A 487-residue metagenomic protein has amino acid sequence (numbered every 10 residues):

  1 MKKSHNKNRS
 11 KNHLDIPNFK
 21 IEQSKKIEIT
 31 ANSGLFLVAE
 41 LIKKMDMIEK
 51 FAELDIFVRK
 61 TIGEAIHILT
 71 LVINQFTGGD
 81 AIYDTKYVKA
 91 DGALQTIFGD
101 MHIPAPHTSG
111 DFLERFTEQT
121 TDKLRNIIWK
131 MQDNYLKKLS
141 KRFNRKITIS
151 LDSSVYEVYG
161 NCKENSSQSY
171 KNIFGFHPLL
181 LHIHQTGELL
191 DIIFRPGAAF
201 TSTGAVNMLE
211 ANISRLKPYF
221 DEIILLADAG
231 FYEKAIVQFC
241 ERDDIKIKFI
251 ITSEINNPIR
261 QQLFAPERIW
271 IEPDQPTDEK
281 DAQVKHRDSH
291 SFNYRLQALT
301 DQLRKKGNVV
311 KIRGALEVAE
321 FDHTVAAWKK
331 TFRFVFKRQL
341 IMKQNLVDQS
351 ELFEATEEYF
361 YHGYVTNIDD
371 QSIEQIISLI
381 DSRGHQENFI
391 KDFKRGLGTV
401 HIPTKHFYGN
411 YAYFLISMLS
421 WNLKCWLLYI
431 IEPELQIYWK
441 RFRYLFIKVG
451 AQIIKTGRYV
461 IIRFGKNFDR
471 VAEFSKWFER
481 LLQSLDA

Functional and structural regions predicted by a protein language model:
M1-F174, L180-F200, V206-D221, R242-D243 (+1 more regions): Dynamic "connector" segments at or just before major functional cores
K2-N18, K248-F389, F393-R395, A451 (+1 more regions): An anionic, glycine-rich sequence signature occurring as long contiguous blocks
K7, L428-A451: Conserved nucleotidyltransferase catalytic core and NTase-mimicking acidic/glycine-rich helix/loop elements in nucleic
A52-R59, S372-I380, G396-A412, L427-W439 (+1 more regions): Short, solvent-exposed helix-loop connector elements
T85, A90, D274, D281 (+3 more regions): Short amphipathic alpha-helical "interface-anchor" segments enriched in bulky aromatics
G160-N161, E233-C240, R260-F264: A short acidic (Asp/Glu
L225-E233, E254-P258: Acidic, metal-coordinating catalytic cores used for nucleic-acid/nucleotide bond scission and strand-transfer chemistry
